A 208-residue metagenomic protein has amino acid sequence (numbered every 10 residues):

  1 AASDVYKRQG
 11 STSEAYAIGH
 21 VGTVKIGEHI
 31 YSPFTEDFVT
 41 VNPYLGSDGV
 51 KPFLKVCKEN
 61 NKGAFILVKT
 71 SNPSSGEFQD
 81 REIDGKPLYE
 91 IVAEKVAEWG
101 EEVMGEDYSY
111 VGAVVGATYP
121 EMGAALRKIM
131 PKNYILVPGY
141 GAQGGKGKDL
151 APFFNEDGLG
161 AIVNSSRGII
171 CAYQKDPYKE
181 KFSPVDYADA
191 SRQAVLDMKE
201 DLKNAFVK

Functional and structural regions predicted by a protein language model:
A1-Y6: Short, small-residue-biased leader/transition segments that mark boundaries at the very start of proteins
R8-V111: Conserved anion-binding
G10, S47, K86, E90 (+3 more regions): Electropositive phosphate-/nucleotide-binding environments in soluble metabolic enzymes
K58, A97-E101, A125-M130, K199 (+1 more regions): Surface-exposed amphipathic alpha-helices with a cationic face
E101-V103, K132-L136, K208: Structural alpha-beta junctions
A113, A117-N164, G168-K175: A C-terminal functional module that forms or caps the active site or interfaces directly with catalytic machinery
L150-E156, C171-V207: C-terminal helical cap(s) of enzyme catalytic domains, especially alpha/beta-barrels
